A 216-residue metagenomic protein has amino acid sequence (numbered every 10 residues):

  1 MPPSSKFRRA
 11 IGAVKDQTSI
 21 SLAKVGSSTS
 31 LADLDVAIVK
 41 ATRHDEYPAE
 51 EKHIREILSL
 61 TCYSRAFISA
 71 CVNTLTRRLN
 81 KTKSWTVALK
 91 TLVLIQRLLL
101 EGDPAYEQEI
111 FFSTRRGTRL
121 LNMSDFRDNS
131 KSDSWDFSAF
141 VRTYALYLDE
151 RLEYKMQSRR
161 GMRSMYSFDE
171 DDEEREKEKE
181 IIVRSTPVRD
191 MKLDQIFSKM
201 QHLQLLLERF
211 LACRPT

Functional and structural regions predicted by a protein language model:
M1-T216: Eukaryote-specific intrinsically disordered, low-complexity regulatory regions enriched for Ser/Thr/Pro/Gln
